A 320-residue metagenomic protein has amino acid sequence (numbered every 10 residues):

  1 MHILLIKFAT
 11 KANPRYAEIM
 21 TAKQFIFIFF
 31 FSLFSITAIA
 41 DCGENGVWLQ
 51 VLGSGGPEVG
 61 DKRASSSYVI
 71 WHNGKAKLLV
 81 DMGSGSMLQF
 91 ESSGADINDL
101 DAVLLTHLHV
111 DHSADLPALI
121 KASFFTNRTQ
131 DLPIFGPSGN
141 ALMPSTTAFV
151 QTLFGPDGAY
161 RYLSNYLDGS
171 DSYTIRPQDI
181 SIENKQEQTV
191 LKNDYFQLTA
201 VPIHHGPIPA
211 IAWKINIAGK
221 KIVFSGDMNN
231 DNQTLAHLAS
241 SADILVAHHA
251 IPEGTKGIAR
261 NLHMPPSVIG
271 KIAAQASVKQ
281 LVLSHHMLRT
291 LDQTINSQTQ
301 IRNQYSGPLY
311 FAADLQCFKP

Functional and structural regions predicted by a protein language model:
L4, N13-Y16, T21, A40-I222 (+2 more regions): Binuclear metal-dependent hydrolase catalytic cores
L4-L5, L33: Leucine-biased recognition of intrinsically disordered, low-complexity hydrophobic segments
F8: Cationic, low-complexity basic patches in intrinsically disordered or flexible, solvent-exposed regions
T21-I28: Sec-dependent signal peptide recognition, specifically the positively charged N-region followed immediately by
S35-A38: N-terminal signal peptide c-region/cleavage motif recognized by signal peptidases
S54, I203, G226-M228, H285-H286: Conserved donor-binding loops in enzymes that form glycosidic bonds
A212, G219-K221, M228-Q316: Cap/insert and terminal regions of metallo-dependent hydrolase folds
